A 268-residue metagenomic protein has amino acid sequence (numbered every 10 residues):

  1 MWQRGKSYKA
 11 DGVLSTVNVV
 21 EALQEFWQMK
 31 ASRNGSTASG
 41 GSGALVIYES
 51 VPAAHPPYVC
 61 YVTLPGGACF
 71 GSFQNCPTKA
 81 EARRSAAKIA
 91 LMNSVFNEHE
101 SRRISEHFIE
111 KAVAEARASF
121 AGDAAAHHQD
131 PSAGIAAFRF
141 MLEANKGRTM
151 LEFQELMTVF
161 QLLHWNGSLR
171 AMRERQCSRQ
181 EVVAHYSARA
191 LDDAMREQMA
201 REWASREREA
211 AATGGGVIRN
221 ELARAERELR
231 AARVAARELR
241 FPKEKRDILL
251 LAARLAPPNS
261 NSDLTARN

Functional and structural regions predicted by a protein language model:
M1-G71, E81-S85, L91-N268: Extended, intrinsically disordered, low-complexity regulatory regions
